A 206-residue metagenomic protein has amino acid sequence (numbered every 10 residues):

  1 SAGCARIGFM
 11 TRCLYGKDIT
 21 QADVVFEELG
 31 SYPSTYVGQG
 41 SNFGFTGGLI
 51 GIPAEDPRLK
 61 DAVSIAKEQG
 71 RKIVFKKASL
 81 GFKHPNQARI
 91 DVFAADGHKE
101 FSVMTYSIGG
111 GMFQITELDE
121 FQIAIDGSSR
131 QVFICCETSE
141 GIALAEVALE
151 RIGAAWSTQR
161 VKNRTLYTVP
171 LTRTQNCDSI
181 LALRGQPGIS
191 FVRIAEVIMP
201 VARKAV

Functional and structural regions predicted by a protein language model:
A2, P33-F43, P85, P170-T174: Short glycine/threonine-rich loop-to-helix capping motif typified by GTGT followed within a few residues by an Asp-Pro
A2-G16: Alpha-helical support elements that line or immediately flank enzyme active sites and cofactor-binding pockets
Y15-I19, D23, P85: Non-transmembrane, aqueous-exposed alpha-helical and coiled segments at domain scale
G16, K67-R71, E150-A154: Short secondary-structure junctions
D23-G70: A structural-propensity feature for long, helix-poor, extended segments
F26, V74-K76, R193: General beta-strand structural signal in soluble alpha/beta enzymes
S64-Y106: C-terminal edge-of-domain segments
V103-A205: A conserved regulatory-domain signal marking ACT and ACT-like small-molecule sensing domains and adjacent regulatory
